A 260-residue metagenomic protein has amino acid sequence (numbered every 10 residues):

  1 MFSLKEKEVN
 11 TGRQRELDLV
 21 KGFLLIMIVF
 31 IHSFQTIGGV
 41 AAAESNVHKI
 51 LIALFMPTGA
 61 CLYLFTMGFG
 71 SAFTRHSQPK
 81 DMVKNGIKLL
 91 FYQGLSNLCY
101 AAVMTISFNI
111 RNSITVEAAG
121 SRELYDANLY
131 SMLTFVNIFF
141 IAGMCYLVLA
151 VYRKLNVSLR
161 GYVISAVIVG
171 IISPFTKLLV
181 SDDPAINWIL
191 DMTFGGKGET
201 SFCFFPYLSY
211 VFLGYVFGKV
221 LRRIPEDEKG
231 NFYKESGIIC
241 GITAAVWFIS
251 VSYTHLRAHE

Functional and structural regions predicted by a protein language model:
M1-E260: Alpha-helical transmembrane segments and their immediate juxtamembrane cytosolic regions
